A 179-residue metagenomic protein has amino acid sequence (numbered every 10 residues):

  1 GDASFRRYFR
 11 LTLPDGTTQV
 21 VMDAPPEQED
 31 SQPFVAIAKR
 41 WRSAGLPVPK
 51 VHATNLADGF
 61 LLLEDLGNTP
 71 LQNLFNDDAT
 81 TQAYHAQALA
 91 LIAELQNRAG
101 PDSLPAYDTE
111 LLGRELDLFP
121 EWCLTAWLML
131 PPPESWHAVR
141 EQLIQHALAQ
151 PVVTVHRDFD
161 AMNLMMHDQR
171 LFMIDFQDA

Functional and structural regions predicted by a protein language model:
G1-D2: Protein kinase glycine-rich loop
F5-T12, L95, E141-A179: Active-site acidic catalytic loop and adjacent metal/ATP-binding pocket of ATP-dependent phosphoryl transfer enzymes
F9-L112, L118, T125-L128, A149: ATP-binding pocket architecture of kinase catalytic cores
P47-P49, V139-Q142: A generic local structural motif
D65-L66, L116, F159, F176: Generic detector of well-ordered alpha-helical packing
C123-L124, L143: Broad structural signal for hydrophobic residues in well-ordered alpha-helices, predominantly aliphatic
L130-V139: Central P-loop NTPase core of STAND/AAA+ ATPases
